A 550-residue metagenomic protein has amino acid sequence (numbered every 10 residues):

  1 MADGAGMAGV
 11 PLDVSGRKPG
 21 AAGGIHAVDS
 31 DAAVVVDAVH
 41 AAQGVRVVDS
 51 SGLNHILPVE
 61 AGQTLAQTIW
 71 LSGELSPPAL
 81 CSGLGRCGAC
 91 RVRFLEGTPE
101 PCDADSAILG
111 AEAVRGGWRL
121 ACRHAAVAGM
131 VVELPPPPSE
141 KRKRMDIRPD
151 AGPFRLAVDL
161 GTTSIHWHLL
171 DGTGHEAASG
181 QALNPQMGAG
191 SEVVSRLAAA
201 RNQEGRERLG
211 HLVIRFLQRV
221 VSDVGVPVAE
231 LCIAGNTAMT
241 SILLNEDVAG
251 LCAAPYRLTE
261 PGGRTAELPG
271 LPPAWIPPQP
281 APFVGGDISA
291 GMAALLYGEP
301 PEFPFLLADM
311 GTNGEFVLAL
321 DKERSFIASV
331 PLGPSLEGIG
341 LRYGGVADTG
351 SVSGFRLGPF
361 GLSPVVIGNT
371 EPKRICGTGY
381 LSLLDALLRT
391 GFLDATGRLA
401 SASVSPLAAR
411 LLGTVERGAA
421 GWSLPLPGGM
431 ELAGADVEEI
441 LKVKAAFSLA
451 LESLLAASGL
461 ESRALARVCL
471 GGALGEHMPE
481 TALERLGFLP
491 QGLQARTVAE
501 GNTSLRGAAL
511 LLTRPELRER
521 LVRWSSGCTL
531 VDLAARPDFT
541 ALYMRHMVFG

Functional and structural regions predicted by a protein language model:
A33-V36, H40, V45, V59 (+2 more regions): Fe-S ferredoxin-like electron-transfer domains and their immediately adjacent linker/connector regions across
V39-R46, W118, P277-S289, L510-G550: Acidic, glycine/GT-rich loop-and beta-edge segments that sit at the periphery of enzyme/chaperone cores
S76-T98, V114-V127: Local cysteine-cluster metal-coordination motifs and their immediate loop/turn environment, predominantly Fe-S cluster
R155-D159, V228-C232, F305-D309, S325-I327 (+1 more regions): Short glycine-aspartate micro-motif
W167, G174-E192, G250-T265, A290 (+2 more regions): Glycine-rich phosphate-binding loop of actin/hexokinase-like ATP-binding domains
P185-V224, G340-Y343, S351-R356, E439-K442 (+1 more regions): N-terminal phosphate-binding loop and adjacent alpha-helix
Y256-S325, P359, A402-L451: ATP-dependent carbohydrate kinase catalytic cores
L460-R463, R467-W524: Catalytic phosphate/nucleotide-handling subdomain of diverse soluble enzymes
